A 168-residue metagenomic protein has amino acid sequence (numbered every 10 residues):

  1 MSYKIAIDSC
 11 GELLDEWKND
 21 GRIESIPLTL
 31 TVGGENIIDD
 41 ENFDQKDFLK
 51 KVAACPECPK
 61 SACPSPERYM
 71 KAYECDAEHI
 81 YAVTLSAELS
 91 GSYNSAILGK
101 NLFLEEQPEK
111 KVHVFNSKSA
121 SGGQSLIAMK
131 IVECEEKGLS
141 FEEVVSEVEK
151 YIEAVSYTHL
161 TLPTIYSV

Functional and structural regions predicted by a protein language model:
M1-Y3, D20-G21, A77-H79, P108-K111: Short coil/turn connectors at secondary-structure junctions
K4-S65: N-terminal glycine-rich anion-binding loop in soluble enzyme alpha/beta folds
I5-I7, S61-A62, Y81-A82, H113-N116 (+1 more regions): General beta-strand structural signal in soluble alpha/beta enzymes
C10, T29, S86, K118 (+1 more regions): Anionic group-transfer/hydrolysis microenvironments
D15-N19, K46-A53, E67, K71-C75 (+2 more regions): Replace "anionic and nucleotidyl ligands
R68-A96: N-terminal glycine-rich phosphate/adenylate-binding segment common to multiple enzyme folds
L85, G91-V155: Active-site histidine-anchored catalytic micro-motif
H159-V168: Single conserved hydrophobic/aromatic residue that forms the stacking wall/gate of nucleotide- or nucleobase-binding
